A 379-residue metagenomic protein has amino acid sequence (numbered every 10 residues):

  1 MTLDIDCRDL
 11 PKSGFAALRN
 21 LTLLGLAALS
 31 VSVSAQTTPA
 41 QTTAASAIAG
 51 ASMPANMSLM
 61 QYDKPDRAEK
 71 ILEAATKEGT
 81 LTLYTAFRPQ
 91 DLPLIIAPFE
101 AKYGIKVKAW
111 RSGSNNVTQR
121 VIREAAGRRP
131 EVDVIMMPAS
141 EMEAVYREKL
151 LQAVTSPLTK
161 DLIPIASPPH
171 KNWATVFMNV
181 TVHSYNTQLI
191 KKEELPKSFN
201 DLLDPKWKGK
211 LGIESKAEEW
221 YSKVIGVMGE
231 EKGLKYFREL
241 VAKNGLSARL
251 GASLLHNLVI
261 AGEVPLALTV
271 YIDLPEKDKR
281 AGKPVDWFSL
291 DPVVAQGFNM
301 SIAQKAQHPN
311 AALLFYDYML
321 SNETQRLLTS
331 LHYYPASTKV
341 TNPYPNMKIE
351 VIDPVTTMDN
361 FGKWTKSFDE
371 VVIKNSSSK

Functional and structural regions predicted by a protein language model:
A47-G50, P65-T76, T82, A86-K106 (+2 more regions): Short, polar/charged alpha-helical segment
T82-I96, K108-A125, R129-E263: Extracytoplasmic ligand-binding site segments that recognize negatively charged/polar headgroups
I95, Y236-E239, F298, Q307-M319 (+1 more regions): Short amphipathic alpha-helical coupling segments at ligand-binding clamshell hinges and other catalytic/signaling
E141-A144, P265-P284: A ligand-binding cleft/hinge motif common to bilobed small-molecule-binding domains
P164, M178-T181, F237-A242, L246-R249 (+2 more regions): Periplasmic-binding protein-like
V182-L189, I225-V227, Q296-A311, L327-L328: A bilobed periplasmic-binding-protein/Venus flytrap-type ligand-binding module shared by bacterial periplasmic
W207-K216, M319-V340: Periplasmic-binding protein-like
N342-K379: Extracellular/periplasmic bilobal clamshell ligand-binding domains
